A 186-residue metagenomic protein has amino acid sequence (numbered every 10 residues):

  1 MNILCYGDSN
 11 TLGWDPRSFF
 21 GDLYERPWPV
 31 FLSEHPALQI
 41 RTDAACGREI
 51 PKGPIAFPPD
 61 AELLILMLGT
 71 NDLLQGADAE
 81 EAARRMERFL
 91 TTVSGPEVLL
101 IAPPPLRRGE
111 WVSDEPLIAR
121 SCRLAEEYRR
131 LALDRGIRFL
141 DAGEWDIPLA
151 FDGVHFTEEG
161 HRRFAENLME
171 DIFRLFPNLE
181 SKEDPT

Functional and structural regions predicted by a protein language model:
M1-A44, P54-D60, R162: Serine-esterase "nucleophile elbow" of acetyl-processing enzymes
T11, F19, C46-R48, N71-L74 (+1 more regions): Short histidine/acidic/glycine/proline-rich micro-motifs that form metal- and phosphate-coordinating active-site loops
F20-D22, G47, I118, D141: A short linear-motif detector with a strong N-terminal bias
T42-I50, F139-E144: Acidic carboxylate-rich catalytic motifs and surrounding loops in phosphoryl-/glycosyl-chemistry enzymes
P54-T186: Alpha-helical cap/lid subdomain in secreted, periplasmic, or secretory-pathway luminal O-acyl-processing enzymes
